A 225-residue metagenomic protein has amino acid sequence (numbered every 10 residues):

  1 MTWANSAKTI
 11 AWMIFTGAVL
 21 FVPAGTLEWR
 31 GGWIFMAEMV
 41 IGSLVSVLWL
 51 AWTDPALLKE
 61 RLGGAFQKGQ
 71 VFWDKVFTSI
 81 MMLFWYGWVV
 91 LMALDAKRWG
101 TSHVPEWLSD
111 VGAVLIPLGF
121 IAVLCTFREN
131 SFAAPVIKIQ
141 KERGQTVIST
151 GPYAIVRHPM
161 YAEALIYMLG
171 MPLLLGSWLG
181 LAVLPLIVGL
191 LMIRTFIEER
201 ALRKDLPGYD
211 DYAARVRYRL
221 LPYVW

Functional and structural regions predicted by a protein language model:
M1-Y153, A162-W225: Membrane-anchoring alpha-helices and their flanking helix-loop junctions
V156: Conserved SAM-binding loop
